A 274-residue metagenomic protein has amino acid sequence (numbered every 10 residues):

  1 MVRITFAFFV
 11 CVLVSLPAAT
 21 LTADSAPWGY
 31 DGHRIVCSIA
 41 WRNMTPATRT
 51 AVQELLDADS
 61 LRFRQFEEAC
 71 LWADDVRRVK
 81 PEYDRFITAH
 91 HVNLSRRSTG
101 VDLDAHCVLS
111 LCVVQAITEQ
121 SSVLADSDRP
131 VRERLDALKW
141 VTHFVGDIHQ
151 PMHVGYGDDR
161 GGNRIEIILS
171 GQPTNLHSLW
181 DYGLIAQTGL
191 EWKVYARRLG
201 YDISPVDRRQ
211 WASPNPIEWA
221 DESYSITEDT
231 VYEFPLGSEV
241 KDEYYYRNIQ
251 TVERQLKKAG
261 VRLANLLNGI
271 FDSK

Functional and structural regions predicted by a protein language model:
M1-I4: Positively charged n-region of N-terminal signal peptides that target proteins for export
F6-A7, T22: Serine/threonine-rich, low-complexity intrinsically disordered segments
A7-P17: Bacterial N-terminal signal peptides
F9-V10, G146-I148: Proteins with a high burden of low-complexity, intrinsically disordered sequence enriched in S/T/G/P/A and R, requiring
L21-F144, P151-K274: N-terminal, motif-rich segments that launch catalysis or mediate targeting to/interaction with membranes, typified by
